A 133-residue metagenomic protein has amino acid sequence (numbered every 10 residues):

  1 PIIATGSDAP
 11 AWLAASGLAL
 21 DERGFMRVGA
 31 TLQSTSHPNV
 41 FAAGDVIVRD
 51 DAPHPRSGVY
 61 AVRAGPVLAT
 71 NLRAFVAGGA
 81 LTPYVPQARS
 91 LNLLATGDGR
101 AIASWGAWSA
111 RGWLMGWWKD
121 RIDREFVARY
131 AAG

Functional and structural regions predicted by a protein language model:
P1-R63, T70: FAD-site-proximal beta/loop scaffold in flavoenzymes
H37, A88-S90: A structure-centric signal for secondary-structure junctions around beta-strands
D45, T96-D98: Cofactor-binding loop segments of dinucleotide-utilizing enzymes, especially the Rossmann-like FAD- and NAD(P)+-binding
I47-R49, P53-H54, G79-A88, A107-A110: SDR active-site lid
V59-Q87: Internal hydrophobic alpha-helix adjacent to the cofactor/substrate pocket in enzyme cavities
D98-G133: C-terminal auxiliary extensions adjacent to catalytic cores
